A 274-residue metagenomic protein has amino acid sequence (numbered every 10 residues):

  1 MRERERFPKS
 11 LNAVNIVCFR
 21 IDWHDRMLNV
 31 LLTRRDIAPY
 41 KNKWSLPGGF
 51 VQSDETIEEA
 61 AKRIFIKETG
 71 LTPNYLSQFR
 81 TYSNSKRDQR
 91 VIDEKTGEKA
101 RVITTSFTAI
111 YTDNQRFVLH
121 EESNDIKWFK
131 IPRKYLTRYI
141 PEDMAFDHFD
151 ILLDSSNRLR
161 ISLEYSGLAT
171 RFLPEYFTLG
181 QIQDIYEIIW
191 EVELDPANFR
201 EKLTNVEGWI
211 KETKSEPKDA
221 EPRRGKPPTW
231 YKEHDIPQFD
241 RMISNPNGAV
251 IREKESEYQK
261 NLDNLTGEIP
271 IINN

Functional and structural regions predicted by a protein language model:
M1-R6, V91-G97, K218: Short, P/G- and charge-enriched loop/turn segments at secondary-structure junctions
R2-W44: N-terminal strand-loop-strand
S10-N12, L28-N29, E59-K62, I66-F117 (+3 more regions): Active-site segment of metal-dependent pyrophosphate-handling enzymes, primarily the Nudix hydrolase catalytic core
F19, I110-T112, H234: Solvent-exposed residues in well-ordered beta-strands and their adjoining turns, especially edge/terminal strands
R26-T72, R80-S83, I161-D184, I188: Conserved Nudix-box catalytic region and its N-terminal flanking loop in Nudix hydrolases and closely related
T105-I110, F117-I161, P174-G180, I185 (+4 more regions): NUDIX/MutT-family hydrolases
I189-L203, T213-E216: Short conserved catalytic/interaction loops centered on acidic-Pro-aromatic/His motifs
G208-E257: Charged low-complexity interaction tracts in eukaryotic proteins
